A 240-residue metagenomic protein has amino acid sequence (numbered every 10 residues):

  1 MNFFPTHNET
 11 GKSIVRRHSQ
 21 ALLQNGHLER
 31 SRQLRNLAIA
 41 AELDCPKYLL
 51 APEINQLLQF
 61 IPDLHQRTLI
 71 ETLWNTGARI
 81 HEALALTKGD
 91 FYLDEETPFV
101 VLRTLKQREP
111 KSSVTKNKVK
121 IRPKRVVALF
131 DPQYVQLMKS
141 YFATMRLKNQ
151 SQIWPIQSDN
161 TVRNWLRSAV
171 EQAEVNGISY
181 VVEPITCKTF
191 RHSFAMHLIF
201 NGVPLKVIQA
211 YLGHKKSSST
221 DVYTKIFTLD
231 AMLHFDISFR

Functional and structural regions predicted by a protein language model:
P5-G11, S31, K225-R240: DNA/chromatin major-groove-contacting recognition/catalytic segments
R30-N55, P110-P132, L147-N149: DNA breakage-rejoining catalytic core of tyrosine-based enzymes
A51-I80: Basic, Lys/Arg- and aromatic-enriched nucleic-acid-binding interface segment
L86-L137: Conserved tyrosine-mediated DNA breakage-rejoining catalytic core shared by Y-recombinases
F91-L93, P184, V203-T224: Short, polar N-cap/turn motifs at the start of nucleic acid-interacting alpha helices
R108, L212, K216-I237: Catalytic-site neighborhood detector that most strongly recognizes the C-terminal catalytic loop/helix of tyrosine
F130-V181: Active-site/catalytic core of tyrosine-dependent DNA strand-transfer enzymes
D159-N160, Y180-N201: Short basic/aromatic active-site micro-motif
